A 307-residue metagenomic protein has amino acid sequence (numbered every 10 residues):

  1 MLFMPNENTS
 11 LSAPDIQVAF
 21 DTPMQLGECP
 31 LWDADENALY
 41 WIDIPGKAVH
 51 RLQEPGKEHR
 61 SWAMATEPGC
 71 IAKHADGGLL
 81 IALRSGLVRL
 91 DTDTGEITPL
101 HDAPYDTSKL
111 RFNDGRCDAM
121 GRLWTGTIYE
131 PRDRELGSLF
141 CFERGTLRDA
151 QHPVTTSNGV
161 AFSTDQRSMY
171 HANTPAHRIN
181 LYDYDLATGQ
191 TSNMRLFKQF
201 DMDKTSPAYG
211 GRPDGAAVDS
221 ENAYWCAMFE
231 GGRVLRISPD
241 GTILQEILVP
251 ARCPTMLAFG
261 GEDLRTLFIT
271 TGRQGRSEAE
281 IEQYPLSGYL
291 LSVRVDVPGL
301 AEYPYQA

Functional and structural regions predicted by a protein language model:
L2-P14, G46, P131-S138: Blade/loop signatures of beta-propeller domains
D15-D21, K57-A63, T98-Y105, T146-H152 (+2 more regions): A short beta-strand motif characteristic of beta-propeller blades
T22-E36, M64-L80, Y105-R122, A150-M169 (+2 more regions): Beta-rich, blade/repeat-based domains predominating in secreted/periplasmic proteins but also intracellular
D33-A34, L39-I44, L79-S85, L123-D133 (+3 more regions): Conserved beta-strand positions in repeat-built beta-propeller and related beta-rich domains
A48-H50, G86-V88, G137-F140, R178-N180 (+2 more regions): A short loop-to-beta-strand structural motif that recurs across blades of beta-propeller domains
E96-A150: Hydrophobic alpha-helical segments and helix pairs
Y182-Q190, V295-L300: Short loop/turn segments immediately following beta-strands, especially the blade-tip and inter-blade linker loops
G260-A307: Blade-level signature of beta-propeller repeat domains, shared across WD40, Kelch, NHL, RCC1 and BNR/Asp-box propellers
